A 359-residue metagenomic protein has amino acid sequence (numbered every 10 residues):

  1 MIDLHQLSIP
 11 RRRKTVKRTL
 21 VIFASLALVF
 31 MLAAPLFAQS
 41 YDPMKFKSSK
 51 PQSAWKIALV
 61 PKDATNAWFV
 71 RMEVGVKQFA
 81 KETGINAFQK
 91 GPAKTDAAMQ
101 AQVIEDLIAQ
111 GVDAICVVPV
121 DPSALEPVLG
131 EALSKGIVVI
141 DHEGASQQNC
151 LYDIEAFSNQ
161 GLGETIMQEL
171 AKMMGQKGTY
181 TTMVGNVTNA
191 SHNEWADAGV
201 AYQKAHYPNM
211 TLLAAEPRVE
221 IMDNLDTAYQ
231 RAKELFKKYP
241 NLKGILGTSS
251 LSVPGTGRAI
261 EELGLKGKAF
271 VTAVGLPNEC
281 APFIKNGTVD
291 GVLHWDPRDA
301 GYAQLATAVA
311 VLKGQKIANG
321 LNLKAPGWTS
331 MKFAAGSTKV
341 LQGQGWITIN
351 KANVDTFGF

Functional and structural regions predicted by a protein language model:
D3-R13, F37-F359: A residue-level marker of the well-folded mature domains of exported/periplasmic proteins
R12-I22: Positively charged n-region of N-terminal signal peptides that target proteins for export
F23-P35: Bacterial N-terminal signal peptides
